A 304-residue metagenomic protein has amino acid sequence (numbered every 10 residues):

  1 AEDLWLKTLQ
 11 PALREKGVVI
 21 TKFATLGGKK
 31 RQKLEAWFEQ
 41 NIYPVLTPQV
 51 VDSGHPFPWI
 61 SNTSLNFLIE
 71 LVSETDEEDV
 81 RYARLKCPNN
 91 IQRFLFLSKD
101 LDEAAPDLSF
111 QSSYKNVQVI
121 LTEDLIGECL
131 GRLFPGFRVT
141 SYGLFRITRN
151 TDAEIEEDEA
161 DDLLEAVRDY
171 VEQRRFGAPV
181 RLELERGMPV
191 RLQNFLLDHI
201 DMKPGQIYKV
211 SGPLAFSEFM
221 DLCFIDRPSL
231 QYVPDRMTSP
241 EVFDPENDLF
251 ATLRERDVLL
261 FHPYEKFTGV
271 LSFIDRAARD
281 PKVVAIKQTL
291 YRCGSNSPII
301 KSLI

Functional and structural regions predicted by a protein language model:
A1-I304: N-terminal localization/anchoring segments of enzymes in phospholipid and broader phosphate metabolism
